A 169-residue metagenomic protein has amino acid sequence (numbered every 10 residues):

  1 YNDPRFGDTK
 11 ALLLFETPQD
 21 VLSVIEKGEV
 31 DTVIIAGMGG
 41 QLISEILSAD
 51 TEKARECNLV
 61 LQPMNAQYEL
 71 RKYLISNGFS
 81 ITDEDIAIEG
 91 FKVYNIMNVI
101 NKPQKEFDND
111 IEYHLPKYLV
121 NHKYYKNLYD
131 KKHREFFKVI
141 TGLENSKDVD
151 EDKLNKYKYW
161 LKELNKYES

Functional and structural regions predicted by a protein language model:
Y1-D31: S-adenosyl-L-methionine
L22-T32, Q41-S169: Class I S-adenosyl-L-methionine
